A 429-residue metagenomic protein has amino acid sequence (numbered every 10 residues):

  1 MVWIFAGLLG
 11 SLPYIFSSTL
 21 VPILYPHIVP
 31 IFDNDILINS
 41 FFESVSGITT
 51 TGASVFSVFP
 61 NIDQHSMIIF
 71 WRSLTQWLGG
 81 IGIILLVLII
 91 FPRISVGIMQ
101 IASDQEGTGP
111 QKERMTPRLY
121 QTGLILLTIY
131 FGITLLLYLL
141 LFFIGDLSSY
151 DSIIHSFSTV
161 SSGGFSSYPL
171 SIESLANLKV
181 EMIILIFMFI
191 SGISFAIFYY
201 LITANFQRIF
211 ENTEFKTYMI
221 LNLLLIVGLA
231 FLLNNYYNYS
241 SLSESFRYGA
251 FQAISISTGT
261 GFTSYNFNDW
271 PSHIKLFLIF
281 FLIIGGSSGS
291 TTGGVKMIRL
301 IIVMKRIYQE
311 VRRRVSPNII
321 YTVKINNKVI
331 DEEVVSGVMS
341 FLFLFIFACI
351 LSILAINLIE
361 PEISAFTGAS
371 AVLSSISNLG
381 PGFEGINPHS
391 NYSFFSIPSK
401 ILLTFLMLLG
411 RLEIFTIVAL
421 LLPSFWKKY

Functional and structural regions predicted by a protein language model:
M1-Y429: Membrane-proximal intracellular helices of multi-pass ion channels
